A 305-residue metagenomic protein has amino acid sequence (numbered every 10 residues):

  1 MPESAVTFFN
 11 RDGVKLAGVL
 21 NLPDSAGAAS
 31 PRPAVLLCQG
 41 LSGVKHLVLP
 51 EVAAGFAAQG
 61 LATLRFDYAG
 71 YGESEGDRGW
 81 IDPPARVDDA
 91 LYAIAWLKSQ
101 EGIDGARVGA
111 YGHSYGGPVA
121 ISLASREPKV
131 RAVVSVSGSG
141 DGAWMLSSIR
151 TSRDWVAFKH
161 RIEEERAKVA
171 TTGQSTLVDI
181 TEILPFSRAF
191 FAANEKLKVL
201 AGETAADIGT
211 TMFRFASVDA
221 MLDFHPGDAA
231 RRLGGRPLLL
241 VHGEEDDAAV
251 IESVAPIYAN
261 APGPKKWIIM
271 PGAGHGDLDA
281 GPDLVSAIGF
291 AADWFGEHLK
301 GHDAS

Functional and structural regions predicted by a protein language model:
M1-S30: N-terminal cap/lid segment of alpha/beta-hydrolase-fold proteins
S30-G40: Short beta-strand element of the alpha/beta-hydrolase
L41-A54, Y68, E252: The serine-hydrolase catalytic nucleophile loop
V44-V48, L64, Y71-A106, G281-A287: Catalytic nucleophile-loop/oxyanion-hole region of alpha/beta-hydrolase and closely related hydrolase-like folds
V119-L200: Alpha/beta-hydrolase-fold enzymes
L233-G234, L240-H242: Short beta-strand/loop motif that positions the catalytic acidic residue of the alpha/beta-hydrolase fold
D247-S253: Conserved alpha/beta-hydrolase "acid-adjacent" motif
P271-D277, G281-S305: Catalytic active-site module of serine/aspartate enzymes centered on a nucleophile-bearing elbow/loop
